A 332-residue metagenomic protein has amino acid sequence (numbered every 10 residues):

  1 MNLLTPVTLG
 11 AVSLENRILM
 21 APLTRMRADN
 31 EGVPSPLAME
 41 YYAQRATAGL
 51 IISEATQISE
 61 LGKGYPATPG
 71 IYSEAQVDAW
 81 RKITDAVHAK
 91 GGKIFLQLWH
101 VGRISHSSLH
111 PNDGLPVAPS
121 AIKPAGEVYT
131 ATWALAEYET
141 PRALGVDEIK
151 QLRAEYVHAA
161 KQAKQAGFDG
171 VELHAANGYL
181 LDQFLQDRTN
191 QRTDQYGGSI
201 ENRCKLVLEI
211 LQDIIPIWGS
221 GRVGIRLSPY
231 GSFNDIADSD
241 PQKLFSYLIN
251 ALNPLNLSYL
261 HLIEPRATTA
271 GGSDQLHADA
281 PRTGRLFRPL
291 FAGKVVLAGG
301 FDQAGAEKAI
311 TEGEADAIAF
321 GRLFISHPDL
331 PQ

Functional and structural regions predicted by a protein language model:
M1-Q332: Flavin-dependent oxidoreductase catalytic cores
